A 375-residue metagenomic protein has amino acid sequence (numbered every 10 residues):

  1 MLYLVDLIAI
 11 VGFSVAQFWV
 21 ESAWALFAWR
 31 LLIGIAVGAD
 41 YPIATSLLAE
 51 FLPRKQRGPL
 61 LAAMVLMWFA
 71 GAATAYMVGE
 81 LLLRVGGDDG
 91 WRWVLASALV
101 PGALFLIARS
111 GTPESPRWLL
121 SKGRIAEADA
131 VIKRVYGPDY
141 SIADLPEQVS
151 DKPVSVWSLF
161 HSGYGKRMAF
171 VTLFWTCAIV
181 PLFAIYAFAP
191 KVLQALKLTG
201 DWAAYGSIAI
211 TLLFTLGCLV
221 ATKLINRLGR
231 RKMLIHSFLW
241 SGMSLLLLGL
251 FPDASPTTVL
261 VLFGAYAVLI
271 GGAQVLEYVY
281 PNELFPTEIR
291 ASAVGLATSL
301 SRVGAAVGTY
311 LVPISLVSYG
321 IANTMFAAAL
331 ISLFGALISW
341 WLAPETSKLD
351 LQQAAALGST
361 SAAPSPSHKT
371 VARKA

Functional and structural regions predicted by a protein language model:
M1-A375: Transmembrane-helix signature of 12-pass secondary carriers
